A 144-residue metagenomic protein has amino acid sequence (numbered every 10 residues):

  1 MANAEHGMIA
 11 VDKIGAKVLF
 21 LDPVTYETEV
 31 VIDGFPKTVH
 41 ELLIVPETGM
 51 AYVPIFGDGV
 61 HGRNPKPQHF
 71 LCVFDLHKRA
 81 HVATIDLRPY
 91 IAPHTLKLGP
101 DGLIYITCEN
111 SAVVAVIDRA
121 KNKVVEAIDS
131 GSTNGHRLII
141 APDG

Functional and structural regions predicted by a protein language model:
M1-G144: Predominantly soluble domains enriched in secretory-pathway, periplasmic, or organellar proteins
